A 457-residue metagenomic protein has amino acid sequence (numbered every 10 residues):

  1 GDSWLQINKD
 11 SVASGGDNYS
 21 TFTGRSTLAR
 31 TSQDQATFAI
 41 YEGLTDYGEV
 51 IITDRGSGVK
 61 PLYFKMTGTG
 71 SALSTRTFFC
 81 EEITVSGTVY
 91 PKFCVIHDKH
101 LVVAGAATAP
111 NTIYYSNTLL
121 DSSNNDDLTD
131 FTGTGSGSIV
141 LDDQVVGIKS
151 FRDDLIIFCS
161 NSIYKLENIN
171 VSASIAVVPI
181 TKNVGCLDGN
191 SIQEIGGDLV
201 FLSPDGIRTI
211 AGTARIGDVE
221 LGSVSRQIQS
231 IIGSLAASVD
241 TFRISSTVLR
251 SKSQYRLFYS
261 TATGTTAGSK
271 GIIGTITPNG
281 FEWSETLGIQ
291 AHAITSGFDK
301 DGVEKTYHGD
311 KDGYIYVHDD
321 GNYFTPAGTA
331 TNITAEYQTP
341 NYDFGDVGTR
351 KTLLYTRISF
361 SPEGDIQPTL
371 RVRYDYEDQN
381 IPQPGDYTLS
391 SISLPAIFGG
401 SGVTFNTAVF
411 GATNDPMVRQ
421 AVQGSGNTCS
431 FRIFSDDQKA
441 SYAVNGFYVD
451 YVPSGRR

Functional and structural regions predicted by a protein language model:
G1-Y19, T23-T45, N183-D198, P204-R457: Beta-sheet repeat architectures centered on beta-propellers
S11, D17-Q33, S71-R243, G280-Q290: Beta-propeller and closely related beta-pinwheel folds
Q33-E81: Hydrophobic or amphipathic alpha-helical targeting/insertion segments
V50-I52, L155, L199, T306-Y307: Hydrophobic beta-strand segments that make up the repeating blades of beta-propeller and related beta-repeat
T53-G56, A106, Y259-T261: Structural motif
V59-P61, T75-C80, C94, I148 (+5 more regions): Generic beta-strand hydrophobic packing signal
K60-L62, S162, G206, Y314: A short loop-to-beta-strand structural motif that recurs across blades of beta-propeller domains
